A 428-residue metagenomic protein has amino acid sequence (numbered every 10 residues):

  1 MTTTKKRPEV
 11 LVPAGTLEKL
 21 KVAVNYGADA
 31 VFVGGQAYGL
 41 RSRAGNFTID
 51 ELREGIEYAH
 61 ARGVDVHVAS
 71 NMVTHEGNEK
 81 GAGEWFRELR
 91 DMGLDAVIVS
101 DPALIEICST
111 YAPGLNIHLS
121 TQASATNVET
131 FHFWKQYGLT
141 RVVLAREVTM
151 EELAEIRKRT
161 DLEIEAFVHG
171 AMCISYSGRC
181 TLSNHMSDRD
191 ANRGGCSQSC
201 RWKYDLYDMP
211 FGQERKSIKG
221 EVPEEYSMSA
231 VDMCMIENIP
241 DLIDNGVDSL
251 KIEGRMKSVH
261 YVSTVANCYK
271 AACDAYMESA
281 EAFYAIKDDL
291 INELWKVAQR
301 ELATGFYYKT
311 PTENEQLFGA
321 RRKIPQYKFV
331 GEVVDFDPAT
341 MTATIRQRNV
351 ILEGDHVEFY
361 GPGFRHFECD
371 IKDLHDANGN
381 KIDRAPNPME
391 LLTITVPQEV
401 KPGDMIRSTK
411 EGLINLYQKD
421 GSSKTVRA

Functional and structural regions predicted by a protein language model:
M1-N25, A30-V33, A37, G55-I56 (+7 more regions): Surface-exposed amphipathic alpha-helical tracts and adjacent flexible/coil segments at the periphery of soluble enzymes
R41-H60: Glycine-rich, positively charged N-terminal anion/phosphate-binding segment
I56-E57, D95, T110, N116-H118: Radical SAM/AdoMet-radical enzyme domain recognition
K80, L115, L119-V128: Gly/Gly-Pro- and Ser/Thr-rich, intrinsically disordered tail segments characteristic of DNA damage-repair and tolerance
A103-L104: Alpha-helix capping/helix-boundary segments
